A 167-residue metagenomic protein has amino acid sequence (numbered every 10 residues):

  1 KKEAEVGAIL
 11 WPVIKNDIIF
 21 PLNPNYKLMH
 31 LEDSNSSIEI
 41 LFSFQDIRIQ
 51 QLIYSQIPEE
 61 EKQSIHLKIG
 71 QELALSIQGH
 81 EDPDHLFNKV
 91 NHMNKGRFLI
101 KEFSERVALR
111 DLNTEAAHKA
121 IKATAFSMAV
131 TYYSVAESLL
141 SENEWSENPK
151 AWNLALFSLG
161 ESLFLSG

Functional and structural regions predicted by a protein language model:
K1-T131, V135-N143: Short secondary-structure boundary elements
D111-K122, K150-S166: Non-membrane alpha-helical segments in proteins
